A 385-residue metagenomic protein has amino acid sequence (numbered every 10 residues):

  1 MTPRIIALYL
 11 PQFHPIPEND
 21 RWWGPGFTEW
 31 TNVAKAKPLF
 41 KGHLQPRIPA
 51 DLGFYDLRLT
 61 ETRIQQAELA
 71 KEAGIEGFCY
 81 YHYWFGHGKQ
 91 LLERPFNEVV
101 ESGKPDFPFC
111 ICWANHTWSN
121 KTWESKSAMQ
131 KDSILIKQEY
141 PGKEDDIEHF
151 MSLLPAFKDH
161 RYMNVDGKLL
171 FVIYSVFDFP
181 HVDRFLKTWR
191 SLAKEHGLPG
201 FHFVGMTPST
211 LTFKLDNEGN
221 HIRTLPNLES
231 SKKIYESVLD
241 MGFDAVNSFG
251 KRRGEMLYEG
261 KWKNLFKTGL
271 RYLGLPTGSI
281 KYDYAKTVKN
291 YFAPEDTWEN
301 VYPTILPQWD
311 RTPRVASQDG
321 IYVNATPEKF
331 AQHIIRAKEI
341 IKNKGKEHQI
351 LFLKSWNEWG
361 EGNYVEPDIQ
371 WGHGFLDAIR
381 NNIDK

Functional and structural regions predicted by a protein language model:
M1-K385: Glycan-processing catalytic domains of CAZymes
